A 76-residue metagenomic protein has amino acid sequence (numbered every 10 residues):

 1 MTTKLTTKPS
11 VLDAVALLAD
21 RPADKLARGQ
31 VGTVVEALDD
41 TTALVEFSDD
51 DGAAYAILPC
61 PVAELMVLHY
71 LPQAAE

Functional and structural regions predicted by a protein language model:
T2-T3, P9-A75: Basic/aromatic-rich interaction segments and small domains that mediate binding to polyanionic partners
